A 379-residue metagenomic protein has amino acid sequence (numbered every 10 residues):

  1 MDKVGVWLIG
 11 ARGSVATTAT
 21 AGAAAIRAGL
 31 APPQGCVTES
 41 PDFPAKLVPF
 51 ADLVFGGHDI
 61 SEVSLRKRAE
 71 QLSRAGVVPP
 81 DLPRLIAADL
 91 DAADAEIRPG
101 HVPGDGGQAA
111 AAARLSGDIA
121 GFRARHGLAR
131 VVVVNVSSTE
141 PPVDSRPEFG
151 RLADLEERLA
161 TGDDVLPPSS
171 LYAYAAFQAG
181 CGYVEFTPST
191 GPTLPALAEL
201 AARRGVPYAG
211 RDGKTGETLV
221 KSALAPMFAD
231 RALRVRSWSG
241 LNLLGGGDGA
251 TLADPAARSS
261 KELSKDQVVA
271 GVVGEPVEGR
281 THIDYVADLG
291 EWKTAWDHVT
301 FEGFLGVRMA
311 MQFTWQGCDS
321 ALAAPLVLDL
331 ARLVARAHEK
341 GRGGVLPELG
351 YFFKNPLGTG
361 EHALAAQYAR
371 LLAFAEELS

Functional and structural regions predicted by a protein language model:
M1-A179, P195-E199, R203, A225 (+3 more regions): Metallocofactor- and cofactor-centric catalytic cores in central/energy metabolism, strongly enriched
W7-G10, V206, E217-G343, P347: Active-site-lining helix/loop region of Rossmann-like oxidoreductase modules
L8, V133-N135, E185-F186, G210 (+1 more regions): A structural signal for short, well-ordered beta-strand segments and their strand-loop junctions that often border
L30-K46, G182-Y183, L194-A250: Catalytic or ion-translocation cores adjacent to nucleophile or general acid/base/metal-coordination motifs in diverse
E140-P142, T190-P192, G216-E217: Short, small-residue-enriched loops and turns at beta-alpha junctions that line or gate enzyme active sites
T161, E185-S189: Catalytic beta/alpha-barrel core
